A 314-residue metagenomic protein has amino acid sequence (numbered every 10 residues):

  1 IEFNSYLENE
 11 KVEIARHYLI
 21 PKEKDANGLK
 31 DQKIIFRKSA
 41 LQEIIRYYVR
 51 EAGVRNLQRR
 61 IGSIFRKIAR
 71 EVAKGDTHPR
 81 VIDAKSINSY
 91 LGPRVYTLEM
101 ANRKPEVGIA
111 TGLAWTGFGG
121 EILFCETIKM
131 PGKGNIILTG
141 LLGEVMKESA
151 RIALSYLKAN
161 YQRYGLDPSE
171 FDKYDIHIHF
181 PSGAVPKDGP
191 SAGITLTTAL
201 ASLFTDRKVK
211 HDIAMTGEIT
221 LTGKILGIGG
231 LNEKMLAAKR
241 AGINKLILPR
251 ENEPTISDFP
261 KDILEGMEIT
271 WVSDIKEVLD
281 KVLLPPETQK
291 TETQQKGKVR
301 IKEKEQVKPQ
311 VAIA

Functional and structural regions predicted by a protein language model:
I1-G62, K67-R80, N160-S169, R207-D212: Conserved C-terminal "switch" segment of AAA+ ATPases
I20, A84, T198: Generic structural marker for isolated residues within well-ordered, non-membrane alpha-helices of soluble domains
E23, I87, L200-A201: Broad structural signal for hydrophobic residues in well-ordered alpha-helices, predominantly aliphatic
R37-L142: Conserved catalytic-core segments of large NTP-driven translation/proteostasis enzymes
P79, M100, E106-T111, G119-A314: Peripheral, non-AAA+ core regions of ATP-driven protein-machinery
